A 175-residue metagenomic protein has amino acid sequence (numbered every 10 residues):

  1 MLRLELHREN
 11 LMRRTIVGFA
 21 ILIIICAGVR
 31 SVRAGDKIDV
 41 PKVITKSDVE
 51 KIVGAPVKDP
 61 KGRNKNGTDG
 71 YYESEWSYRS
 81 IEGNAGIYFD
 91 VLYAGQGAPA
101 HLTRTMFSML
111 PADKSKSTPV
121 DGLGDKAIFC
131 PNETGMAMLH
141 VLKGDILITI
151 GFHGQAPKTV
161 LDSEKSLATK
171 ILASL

Functional and structural regions predicted by a protein language model:
L4-F19: Bacterial N-terminal signal peptides that target proteins for export
R14-T15, S31, G122: Hydrophobic alpha-helical segments, especially transmembrane helices and their immediate juxtamembrane helical caps
G18-A27: Bacterial N-terminal signal peptides
C26-G35: Bacterial Sec-dependent signal peptides at the C-terminal "C-region" and cleavage site
A34-D36, P41, K46, E50 (+1 more regions): A short, solvent-exposed beta-edge/loop patch
K51-C130: Short, solvent-exposed recognition patches
